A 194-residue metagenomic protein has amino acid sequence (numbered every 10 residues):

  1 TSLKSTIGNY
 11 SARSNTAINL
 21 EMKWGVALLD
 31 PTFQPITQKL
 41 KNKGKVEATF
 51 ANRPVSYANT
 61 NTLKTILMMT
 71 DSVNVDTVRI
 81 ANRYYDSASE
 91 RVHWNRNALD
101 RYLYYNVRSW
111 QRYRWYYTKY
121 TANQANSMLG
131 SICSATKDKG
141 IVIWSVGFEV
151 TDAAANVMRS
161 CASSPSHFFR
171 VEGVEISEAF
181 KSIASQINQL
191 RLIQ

Functional and structural regions predicted by a protein language model:
T1-Q194: P/S/T/G-enriched low-complexity
